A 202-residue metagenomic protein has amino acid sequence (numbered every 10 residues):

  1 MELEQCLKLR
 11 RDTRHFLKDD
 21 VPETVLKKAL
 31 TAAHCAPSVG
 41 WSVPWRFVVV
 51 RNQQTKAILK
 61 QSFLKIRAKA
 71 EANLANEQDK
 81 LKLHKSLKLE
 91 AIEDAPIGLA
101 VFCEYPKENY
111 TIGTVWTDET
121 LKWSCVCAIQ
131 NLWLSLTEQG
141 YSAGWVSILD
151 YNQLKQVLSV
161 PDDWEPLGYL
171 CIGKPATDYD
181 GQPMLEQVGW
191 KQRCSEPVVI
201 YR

Functional and structural regions predicted by a protein language model:
M1-T24, K28: Short acidic N-proximal helix/loop "leader" segments that mark the beginning of a domain or an inter-domain linker
L3-T13, S86, G168-R202: C-terminal helix-cap and adjacent tail motif
A29-A33, L99, Y110-V157: Small-aliphatic-rich amphipathic alpha-helix that forms the alpha element of a beta-alpha
C35-G40: Glycine-rich phosphate/pyrophosphate-binding beta-alpha loops
W41-P44, E93-A95: Short, basic and Ser/Thr-rich N-terminal targeting/leader segments
V49-C125: Glycine/small-residue-rich phosphate/adenosyl-binding loop
C103, I148, K174: Short secondary-structure boundary segments
L154-P166: Short, electropositive alpha-helical surface patch
